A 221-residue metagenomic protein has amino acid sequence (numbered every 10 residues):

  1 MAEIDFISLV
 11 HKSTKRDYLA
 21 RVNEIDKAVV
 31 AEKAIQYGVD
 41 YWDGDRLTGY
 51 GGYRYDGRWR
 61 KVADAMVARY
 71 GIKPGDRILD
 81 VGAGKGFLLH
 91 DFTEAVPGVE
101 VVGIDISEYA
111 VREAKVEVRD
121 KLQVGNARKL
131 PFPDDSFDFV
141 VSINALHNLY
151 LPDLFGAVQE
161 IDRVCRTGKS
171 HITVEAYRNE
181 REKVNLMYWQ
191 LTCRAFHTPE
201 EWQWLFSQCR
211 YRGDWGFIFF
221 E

Functional and structural regions predicted by a protein language model:
M1-Y70, R77, V81, K85-K129 (+3 more regions): Class I (Rossmann-like) S-adenosyl-L-methionine-dependent methyltransferase catalytic domain, capturing the SAM-binding
L130-D135: Short amphipathic alpha-helix with an adjacent loop that forms part of the alpha/beta core around
V141: A conserved beta-strand element that flanks and buttresses the S-adenosyl-L-methionine
N144-N148: Short catalytic micro-motifs in class I SAM-dependent methyltransferases
